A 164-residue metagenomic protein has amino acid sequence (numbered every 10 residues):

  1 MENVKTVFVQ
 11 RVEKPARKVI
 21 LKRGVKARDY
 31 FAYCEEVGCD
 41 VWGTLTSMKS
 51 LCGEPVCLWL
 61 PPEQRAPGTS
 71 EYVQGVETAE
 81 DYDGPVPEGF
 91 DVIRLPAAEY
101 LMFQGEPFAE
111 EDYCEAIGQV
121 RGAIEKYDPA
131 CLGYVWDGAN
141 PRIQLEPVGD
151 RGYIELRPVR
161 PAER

Functional and structural regions predicted by a protein language model:
M1-R164: A solvent-exposed interaction/effector surface
